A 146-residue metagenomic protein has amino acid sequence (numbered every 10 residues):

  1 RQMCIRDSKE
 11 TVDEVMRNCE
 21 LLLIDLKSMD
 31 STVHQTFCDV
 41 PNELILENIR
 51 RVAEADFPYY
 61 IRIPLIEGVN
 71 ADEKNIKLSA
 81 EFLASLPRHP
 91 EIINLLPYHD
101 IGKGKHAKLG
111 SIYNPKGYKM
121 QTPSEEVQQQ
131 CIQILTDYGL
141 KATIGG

Functional and structural regions predicted by a protein language model:
R1-I5: Short, small-residue-biased leader/transition segments that mark boundaries at the very start of proteins
R6-K9, L22-V40, L65-G68, D100-G102: Conserved radical SAM core fold
S8-M16: Distinct, well-ordered alpha-helical segments
E14-V15, V52, L83, L135: Generic structural signal for hydrophobic
M16-L22: Glycine-enriched alpha-helix->loop->beta-strand junction motifs that scaffold or abut catalytic
L22-I24, Y59-I61, E91-P97: Hydrophobic faces of well-ordered beta-strands that scaffold small-molecule active sites in alpha/beta enzyme cores
V33-T36, I49-S79: Conserved strand-turn element in the central/C-terminal portion of the radical SAM core barrel that lines
E67-G146: Auxiliary Fe-S-binding modules of radical SAM enzymes
